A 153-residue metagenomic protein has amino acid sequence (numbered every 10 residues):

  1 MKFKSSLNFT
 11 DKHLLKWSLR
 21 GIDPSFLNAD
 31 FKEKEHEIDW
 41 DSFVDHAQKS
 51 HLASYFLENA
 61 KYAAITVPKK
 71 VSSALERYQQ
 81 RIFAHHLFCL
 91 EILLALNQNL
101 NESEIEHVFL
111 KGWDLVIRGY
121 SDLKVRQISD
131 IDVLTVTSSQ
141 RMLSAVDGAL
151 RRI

Functional and structural regions predicted by a protein language model:
K2-K12, R20-K111: Helical scaffold of the NTase/Pol beta-like nucleotidyltransferase catalytic core
I92-G148: Active-site nucleotide-donor binding segment shared across nucleotidyl transfer reactions
L150-I153: A common structural junction motif
